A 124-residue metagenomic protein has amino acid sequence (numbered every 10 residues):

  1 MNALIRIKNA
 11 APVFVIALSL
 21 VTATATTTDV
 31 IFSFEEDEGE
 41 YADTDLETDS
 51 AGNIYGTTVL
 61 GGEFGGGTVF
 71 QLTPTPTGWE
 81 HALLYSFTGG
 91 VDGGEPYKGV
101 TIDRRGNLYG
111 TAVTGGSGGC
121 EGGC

Functional and structural regions predicted by a protein language model:
N2-C124: Extracellular beta-propeller repeat domains
